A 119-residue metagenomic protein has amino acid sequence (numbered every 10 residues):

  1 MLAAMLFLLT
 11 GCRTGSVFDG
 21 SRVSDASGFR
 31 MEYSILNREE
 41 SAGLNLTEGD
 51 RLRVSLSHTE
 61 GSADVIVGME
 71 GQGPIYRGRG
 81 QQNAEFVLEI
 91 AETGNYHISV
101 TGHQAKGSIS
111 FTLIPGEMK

Functional and structural regions predicted by a protein language model:
M1-C12: Sec-dependent bacterial lipoprotein signal peptides
C12-A42: Transition segment at domain starts
D19, E32-S34, T59-Q82: Surface-exposed beta-strand/loop patches in noncatalytic accessory domains and peripheral targeting/linker segments
S34-R38, G49, Q72, T93: Tight coil/turn sites that cap or link beta-strands
E39-H58: Short, surface-exposed binding/anchoring microloops in extracellular/periplasmic proteins
E40-A42, Q82-L88: Short strand-edge motifs at loop-to-beta-strand transitions and within beta-strands of extracellular beta-rich domains
E48-V54, L88-K106: Noncatalytic modules at the cell exterior or secretory-pathway interfaces, chiefly beta-strand-rich lectin/adhesion
A63-D64, T101-E117: Edge beta-strands of jelly-roll/beta-sandwich modules across compartments, strongly enriched in secreted/luminal
